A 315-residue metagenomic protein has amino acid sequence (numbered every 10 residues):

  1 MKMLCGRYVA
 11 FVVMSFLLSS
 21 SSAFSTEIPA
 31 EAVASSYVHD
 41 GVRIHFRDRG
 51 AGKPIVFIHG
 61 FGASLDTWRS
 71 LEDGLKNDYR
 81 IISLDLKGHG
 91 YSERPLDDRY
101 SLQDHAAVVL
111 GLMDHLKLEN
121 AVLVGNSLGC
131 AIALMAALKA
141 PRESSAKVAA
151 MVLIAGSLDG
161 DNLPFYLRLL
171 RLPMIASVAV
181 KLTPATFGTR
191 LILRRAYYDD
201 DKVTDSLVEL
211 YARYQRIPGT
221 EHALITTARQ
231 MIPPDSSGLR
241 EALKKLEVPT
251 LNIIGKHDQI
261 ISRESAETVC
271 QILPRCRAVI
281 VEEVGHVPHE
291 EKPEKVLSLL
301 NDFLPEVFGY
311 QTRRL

Functional and structural regions predicted by a protein language model:
K2-I55, K76-Y79, L118-E119, V279 (+1 more regions): Alpha/beta-hydrolase fold catalytic core
G41, R47-R49, S83-L128, S144 (+1 more regions): Active-site loop/oxyanion-hole signature of alpha/beta-hydrolase fold enzymes
V42, D48-Y91: Conserved HGGG/HGGXW glycine-rich cap/lid loop of the alpha/beta-hydrolase fold
L138, A146-K181: Flexible "cap/lid" loop of the alpha/beta hydrolase fold
R168, L182-K244: Conserved alpha/beta-hydrolase catalytic His-Asp/Glu region
L246, N252-I254: Short beta-strand/loop motif that positions the catalytic acidic residue of the alpha/beta-hydrolase fold
H257-I261: Acidic catalytic loop of the alpha/beta-hydrolase fold
V284-L297: Catalytic histidine-centered segment of alpha/beta-hydrolase-like enzymes
